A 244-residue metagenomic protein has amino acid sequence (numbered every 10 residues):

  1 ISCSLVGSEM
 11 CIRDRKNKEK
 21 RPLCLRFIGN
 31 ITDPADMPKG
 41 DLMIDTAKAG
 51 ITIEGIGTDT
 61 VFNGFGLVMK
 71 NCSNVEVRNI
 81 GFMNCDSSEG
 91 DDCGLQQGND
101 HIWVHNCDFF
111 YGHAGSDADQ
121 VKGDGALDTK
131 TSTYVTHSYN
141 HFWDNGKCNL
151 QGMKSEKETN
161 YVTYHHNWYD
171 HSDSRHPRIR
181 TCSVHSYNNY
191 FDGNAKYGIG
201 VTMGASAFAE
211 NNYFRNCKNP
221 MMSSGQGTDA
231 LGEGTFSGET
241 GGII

Functional and structural regions predicted by a protein language model:
I1-G7, C11-I12: Single conserved hydrophobic/aromatic residue that forms the stacking wall/gate of nucleotide- or nucleobase-binding
D14-F27, M37-T60, C72-S73: Beta-solenoid repeat scaffold
N30-P34: Long, charged interaction segments in nuclear RNA/chromatin-associated proteins
A49-G50, E54-D59, S73-N84, N99-G115 (+6 more regions): Right-handed parallel beta-helix
N63, E89, G123, D173: Beta-rich catalytic cores
C93-G98, M221: Helix-rich interaction surfaces within compact, conserved domain-sized segments that mediate assembly or partner
S206-A207, S224-Q226: Extended amphipathic alpha-helical segments with heptad-repeat/coiled-coil character used for oligomerization, fusion
